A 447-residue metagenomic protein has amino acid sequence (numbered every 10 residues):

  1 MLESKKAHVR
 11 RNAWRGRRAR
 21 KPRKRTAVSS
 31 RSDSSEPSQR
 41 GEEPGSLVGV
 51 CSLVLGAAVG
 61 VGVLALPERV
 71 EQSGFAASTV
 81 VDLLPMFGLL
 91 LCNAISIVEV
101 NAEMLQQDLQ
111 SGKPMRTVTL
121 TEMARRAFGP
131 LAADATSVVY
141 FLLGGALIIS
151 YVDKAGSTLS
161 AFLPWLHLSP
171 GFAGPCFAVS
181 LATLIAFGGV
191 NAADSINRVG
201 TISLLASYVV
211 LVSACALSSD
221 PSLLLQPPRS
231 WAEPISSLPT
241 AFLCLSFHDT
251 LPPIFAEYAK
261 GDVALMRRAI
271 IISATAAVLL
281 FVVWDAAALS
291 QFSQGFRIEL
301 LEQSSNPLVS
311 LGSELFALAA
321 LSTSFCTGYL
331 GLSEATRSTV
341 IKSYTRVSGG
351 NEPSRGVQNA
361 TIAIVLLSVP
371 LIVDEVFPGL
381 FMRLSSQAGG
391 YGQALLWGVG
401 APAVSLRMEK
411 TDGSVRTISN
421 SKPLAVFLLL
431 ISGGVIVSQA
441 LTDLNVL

Functional and structural regions predicted by a protein language model:
R10-S73, A77, L90-I95, E99 (+4 more regions): Membrane-interface "cap" regions at the ends of multi-pass membrane proteins
D33-V48, P164-S304: Helix-loop-helix junctions that connect adjacent transmembrane segments in multi-pass membrane transporters
G49, L53-G56, E122, S137-F141 (+6 more regions): Transmembrane alpha-helical segments of multi-pass small-molecule transport proteins
R69-G74, S160-L168, N191-G200, E299-L321 (+5 more regions): Transmembrane helix-loop boundary segments of multi-pass membrane transporters
L90, L205-A214, L321-G331, A335-T336 (+4 more regions): Hydrophobic alpha-helical segments of multi-pass membrane transport proteins
L91-Q107, K113-H167, E314-K342, G398: Hydrophobic transmembrane alpha-helices that form the core helical bundles of multi-pass secondary transporters
S111-P130, A274-T323: TM-loop-TM module centered on a large, flexible mid-protein loop between adjacent transmembrane helices in multi-pass
L380-L447: A generic transmembrane alpha-helix motif of multi-pass inner-membrane proteins
